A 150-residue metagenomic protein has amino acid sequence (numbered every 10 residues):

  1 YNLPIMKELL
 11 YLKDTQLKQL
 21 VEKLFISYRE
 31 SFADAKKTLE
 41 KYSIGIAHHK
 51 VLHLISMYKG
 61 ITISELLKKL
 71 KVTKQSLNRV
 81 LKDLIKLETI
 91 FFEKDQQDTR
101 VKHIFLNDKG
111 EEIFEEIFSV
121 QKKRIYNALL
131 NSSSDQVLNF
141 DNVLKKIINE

Functional and structural regions predicted by a protein language model:
Y1-K13, K123, S134-E150: C-terminal regulatory/oligomerization modules of transcriptional regulators
Y1-Y42, T89: N-terminal leader segment of winged-helix/HTH proteins
F25, H53-M57, F118: Short, locally clustered residues in the helix-turn-helix/winged-helix DNA-binding domain
F32, K82-D141: Charged, amphipathic alpha-helical coiled-coil/dimerization segments
A33-T73: N-terminal helix-turn-helix DNA-binding core of bacterial DNA-binding proteins
I63-S64, Q75, K82, K102: Residues within helix-turn-helix
